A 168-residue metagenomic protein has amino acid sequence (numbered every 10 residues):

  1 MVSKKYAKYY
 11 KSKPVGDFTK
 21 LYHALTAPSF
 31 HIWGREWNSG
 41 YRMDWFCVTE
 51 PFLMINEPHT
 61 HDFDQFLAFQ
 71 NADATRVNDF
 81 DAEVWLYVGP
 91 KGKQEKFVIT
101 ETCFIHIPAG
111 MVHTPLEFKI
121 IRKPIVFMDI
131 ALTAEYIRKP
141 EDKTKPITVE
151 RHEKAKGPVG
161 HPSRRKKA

Functional and structural regions predicted by a protein language model:
M1-P14, L116-A168: Double-stranded beta-helix
M1-P58, R164-A168: A short, N-terminal "cap"/entry segment at the start of jelly-roll beta-barrel domains of the cupin/DSBH fold
W45, L67, F104-H106, D129: Conserved hydrophobic/aromatic beta-strand scaffold that supports enzyme active sites
T49-N71, A82-V84: Short basic alpha-helical hairpin corresponding to helix-turn-helix/winged-helix-like nucleic-acid-binding
L53-H61, V77-D79, K96-V98, L116-F118: Short histidine-centered beta-strand/loop micro-motifs that create catalytic or ligand/metal-coordination sites
F69-T100, R138-E141: A short beta-strand-loop-beta hairpin characteristic of the jelly-roll/cupin
L86-K91, H106, A131-A134: Short, solvent-exposed aromatic-acidic interface loops
K91, K96-K119: Conserved metal-binding segment of the jelly-roll/cupin
